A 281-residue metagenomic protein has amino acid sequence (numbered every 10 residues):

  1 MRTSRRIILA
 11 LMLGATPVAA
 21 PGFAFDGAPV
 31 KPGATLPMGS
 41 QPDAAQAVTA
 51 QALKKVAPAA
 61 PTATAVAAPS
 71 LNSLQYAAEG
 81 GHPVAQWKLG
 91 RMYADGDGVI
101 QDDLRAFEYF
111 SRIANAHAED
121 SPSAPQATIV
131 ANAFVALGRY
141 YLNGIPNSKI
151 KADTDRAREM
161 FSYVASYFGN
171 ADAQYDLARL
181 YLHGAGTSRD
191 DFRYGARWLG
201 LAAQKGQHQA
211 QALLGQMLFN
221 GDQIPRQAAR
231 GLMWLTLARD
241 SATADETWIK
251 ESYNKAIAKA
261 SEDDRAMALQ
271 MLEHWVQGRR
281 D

Functional and structural regions predicted by a protein language model:
V66-A67, I100-E108, K149-M160, S188-W198 (+1 more regions): Structural signature of tandem alpha-helical TPR/SEL1-like repeats, specifically the intra-repeat loop/turn
Y76-A78, I113-A131, Y163-F168: Flexible helix-coil transition and linker loops at the boundaries of alpha-helical arrays
E79, D97-Q101, S123-A127, N143-A152 (+7 more regions): Short coil/turn and helix-start
K88-D95, I113, F134-I145, Q174-H183 (+3 more regions): Hydrophobic face of amphipathic alpha-helices that form TPR/SEL1-like repeat modules and related alpha-solenoid
F107-N115, P225-D245, Q270-V276: TPR/TPR-like (Sel1-like) alpha-helical repeat modules
D245-D281: Terminal, low-structured helical/coil segments at or just beyond the last alpha-helical repeat
